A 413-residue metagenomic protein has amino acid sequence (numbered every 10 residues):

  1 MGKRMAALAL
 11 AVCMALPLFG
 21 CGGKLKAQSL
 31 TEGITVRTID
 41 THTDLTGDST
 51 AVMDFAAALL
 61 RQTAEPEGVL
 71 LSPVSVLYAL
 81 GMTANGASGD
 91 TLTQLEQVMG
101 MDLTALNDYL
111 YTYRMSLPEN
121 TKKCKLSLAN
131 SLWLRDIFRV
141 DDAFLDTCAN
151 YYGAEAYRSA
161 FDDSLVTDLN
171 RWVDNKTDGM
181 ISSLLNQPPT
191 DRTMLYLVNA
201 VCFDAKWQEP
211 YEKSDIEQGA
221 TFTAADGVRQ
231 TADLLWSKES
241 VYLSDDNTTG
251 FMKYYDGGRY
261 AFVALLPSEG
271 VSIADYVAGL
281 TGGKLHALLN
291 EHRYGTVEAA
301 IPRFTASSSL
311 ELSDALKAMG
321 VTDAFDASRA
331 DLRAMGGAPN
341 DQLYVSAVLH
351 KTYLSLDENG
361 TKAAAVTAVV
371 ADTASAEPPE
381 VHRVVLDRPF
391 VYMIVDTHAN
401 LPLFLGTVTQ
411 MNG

Functional and structural regions predicted by a protein language model:
G2-F161: Detector for small/aliphatic-rich hydrophobic stretches
C21-E32, P339-Q342, V348-H350, N359-A363 (+2 more regions): Non-catalytic interaction/Regulatory regions outside core domains
K26, P66-E67, D108-S268, D275 (+1 more regions): Non-catalytic, conformational "gating/processing" segments within enzyme and secreted inhibitor domains
S88, A278-G282: Residues that cap or delimit alpha-helices
L103-T104, V271, P379-H382: Short, glycine- and charge-enriched coil/turn segments that flank and shape catalytic ligand pockets
L197, T249-L265, E377-G413: Extended hydrophobic
G282-L285, L316: C-terminal, non-catalytic macromolecule-binding modules
